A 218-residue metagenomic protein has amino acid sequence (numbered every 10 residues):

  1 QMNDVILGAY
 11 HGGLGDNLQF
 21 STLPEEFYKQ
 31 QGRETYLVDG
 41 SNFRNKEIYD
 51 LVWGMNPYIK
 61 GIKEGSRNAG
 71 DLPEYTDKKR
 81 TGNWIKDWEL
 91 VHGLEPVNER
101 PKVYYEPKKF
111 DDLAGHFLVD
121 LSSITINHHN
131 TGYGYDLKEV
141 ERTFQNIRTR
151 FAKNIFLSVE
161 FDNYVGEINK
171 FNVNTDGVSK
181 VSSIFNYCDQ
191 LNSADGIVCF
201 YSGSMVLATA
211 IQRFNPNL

Functional and structural regions predicted by a protein language model:
Q1-L218: Catalytic machinery of carbohydrate-active enzymes, primarily nucleotide-sugar-dependent glycosyltransferases
